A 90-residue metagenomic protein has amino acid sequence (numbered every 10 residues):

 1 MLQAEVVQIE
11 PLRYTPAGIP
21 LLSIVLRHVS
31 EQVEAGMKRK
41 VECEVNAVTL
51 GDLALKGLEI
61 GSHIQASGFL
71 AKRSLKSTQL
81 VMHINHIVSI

Functional and structural regions predicted by a protein language model:
M1-I90: Single-stranded nucleic acid-binding surfaces, predominantly the OB-fold ssDNA-binding core
